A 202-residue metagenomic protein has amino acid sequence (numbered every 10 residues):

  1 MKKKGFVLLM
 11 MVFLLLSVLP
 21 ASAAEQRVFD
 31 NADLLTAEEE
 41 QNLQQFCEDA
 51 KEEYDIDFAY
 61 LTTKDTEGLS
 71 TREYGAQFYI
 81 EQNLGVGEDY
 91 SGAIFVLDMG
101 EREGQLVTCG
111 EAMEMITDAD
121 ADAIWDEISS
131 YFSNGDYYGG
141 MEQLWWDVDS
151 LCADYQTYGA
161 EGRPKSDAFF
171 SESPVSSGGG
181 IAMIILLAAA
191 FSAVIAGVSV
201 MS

Functional and structural regions predicted by a protein language model:
K2-L9, I185-A189: Alpha-helical transmembrane segments
K4-A23: Sec-dependent N-terminal signal peptides of Gram-positive bacterial secreted proteins and lipoproteins
S22-I185: Folded, non-transmembrane soluble domains that reside on the lumenal/extracytoplasmic side of membranes
G180-M201: Selective detector of the "anchor" transmembrane alpha-helix that sits immediately C-terminal
